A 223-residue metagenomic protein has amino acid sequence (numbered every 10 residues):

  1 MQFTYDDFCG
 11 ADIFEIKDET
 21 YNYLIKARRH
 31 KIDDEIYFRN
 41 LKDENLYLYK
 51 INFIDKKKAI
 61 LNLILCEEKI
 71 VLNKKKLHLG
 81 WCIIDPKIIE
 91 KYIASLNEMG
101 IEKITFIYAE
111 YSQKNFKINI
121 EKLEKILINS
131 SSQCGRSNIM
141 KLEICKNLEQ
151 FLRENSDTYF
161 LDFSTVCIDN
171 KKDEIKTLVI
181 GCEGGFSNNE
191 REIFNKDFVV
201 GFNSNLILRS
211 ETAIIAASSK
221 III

Functional and structural regions predicted by a protein language model:
M1-E68: N-terminal positively charged helical leader segments and presequences
F38, V179-C182, F202-S204: Thr-Gly-centered strand-to-loop micro-motif
I70-D157: RNA substrate-binding interface of SAM-dependent RNA methyltransferases
D157-F163, L178-G181: Short, hydrophobic beta-strand segments that form beta-sheet elements in well-ordered domains
D162-K172: Strongly charged, low-complexity linkers/loops
K176-N189: A C-terminal functional module that forms or caps the active site or interfaces directly with catalytic machinery
N188-I223: Structured adenosyl-cofactor binding patch, chiefly the S-adenosyl-L-methionine
